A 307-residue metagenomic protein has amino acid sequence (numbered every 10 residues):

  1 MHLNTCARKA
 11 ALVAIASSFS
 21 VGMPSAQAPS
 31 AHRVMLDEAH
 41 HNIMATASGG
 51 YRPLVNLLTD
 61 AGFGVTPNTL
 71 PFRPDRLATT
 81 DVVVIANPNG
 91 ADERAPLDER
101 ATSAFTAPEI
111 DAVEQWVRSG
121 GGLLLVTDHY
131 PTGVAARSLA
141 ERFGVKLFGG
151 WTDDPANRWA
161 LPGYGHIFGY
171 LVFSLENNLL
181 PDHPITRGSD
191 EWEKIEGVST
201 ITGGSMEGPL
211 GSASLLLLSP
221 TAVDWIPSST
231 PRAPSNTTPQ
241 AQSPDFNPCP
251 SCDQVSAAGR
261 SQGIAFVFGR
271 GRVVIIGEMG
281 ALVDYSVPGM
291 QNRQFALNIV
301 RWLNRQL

Functional and structural regions predicted by a protein language model:
M1, P24-Q27: Basic/polar N-terminal segments that are highly enriched at the extreme N-terminus, encompassing both cleavable
H2-A11: Bacterial N-terminal signal peptides that target proteins for export
N4-T5, M23, V287: Glycine-centered signal
K9, V21, C252-V255: General secretory precursor processing signal
A11-L12, K194: Intrinsically disordered, low-complexity segments enriched in glycine/proline and serine/threonine
I15-P24: Hydrophobic h-region of N-terminal signal peptides that target proteins for export in Gram-negative bacteria
A26-L307: Short, surface-exposed patches at the edges or C-terminal ends of soluble domains, predominantly
